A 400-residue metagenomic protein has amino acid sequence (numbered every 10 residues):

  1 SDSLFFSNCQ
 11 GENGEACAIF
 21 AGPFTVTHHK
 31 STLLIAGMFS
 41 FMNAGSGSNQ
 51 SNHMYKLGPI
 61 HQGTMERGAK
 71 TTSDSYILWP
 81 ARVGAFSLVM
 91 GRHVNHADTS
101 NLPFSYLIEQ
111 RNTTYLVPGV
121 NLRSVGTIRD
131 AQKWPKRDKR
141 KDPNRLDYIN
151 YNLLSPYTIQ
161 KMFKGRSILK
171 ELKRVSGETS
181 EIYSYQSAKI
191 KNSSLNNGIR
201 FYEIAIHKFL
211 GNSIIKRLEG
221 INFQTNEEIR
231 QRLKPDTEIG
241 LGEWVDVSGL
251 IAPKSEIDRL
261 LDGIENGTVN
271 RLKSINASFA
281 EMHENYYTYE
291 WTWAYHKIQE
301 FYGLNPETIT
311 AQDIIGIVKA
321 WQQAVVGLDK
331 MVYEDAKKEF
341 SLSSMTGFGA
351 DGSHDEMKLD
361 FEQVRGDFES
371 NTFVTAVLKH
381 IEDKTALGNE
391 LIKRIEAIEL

Functional and structural regions predicted by a protein language model:
D2-G177: Glycine-rich hexapeptide-repeat left-handed beta-helix
S100-L400: Terminal amphipathic alpha-helical/low-complexity segments used for targeting or macromolecular assembly
